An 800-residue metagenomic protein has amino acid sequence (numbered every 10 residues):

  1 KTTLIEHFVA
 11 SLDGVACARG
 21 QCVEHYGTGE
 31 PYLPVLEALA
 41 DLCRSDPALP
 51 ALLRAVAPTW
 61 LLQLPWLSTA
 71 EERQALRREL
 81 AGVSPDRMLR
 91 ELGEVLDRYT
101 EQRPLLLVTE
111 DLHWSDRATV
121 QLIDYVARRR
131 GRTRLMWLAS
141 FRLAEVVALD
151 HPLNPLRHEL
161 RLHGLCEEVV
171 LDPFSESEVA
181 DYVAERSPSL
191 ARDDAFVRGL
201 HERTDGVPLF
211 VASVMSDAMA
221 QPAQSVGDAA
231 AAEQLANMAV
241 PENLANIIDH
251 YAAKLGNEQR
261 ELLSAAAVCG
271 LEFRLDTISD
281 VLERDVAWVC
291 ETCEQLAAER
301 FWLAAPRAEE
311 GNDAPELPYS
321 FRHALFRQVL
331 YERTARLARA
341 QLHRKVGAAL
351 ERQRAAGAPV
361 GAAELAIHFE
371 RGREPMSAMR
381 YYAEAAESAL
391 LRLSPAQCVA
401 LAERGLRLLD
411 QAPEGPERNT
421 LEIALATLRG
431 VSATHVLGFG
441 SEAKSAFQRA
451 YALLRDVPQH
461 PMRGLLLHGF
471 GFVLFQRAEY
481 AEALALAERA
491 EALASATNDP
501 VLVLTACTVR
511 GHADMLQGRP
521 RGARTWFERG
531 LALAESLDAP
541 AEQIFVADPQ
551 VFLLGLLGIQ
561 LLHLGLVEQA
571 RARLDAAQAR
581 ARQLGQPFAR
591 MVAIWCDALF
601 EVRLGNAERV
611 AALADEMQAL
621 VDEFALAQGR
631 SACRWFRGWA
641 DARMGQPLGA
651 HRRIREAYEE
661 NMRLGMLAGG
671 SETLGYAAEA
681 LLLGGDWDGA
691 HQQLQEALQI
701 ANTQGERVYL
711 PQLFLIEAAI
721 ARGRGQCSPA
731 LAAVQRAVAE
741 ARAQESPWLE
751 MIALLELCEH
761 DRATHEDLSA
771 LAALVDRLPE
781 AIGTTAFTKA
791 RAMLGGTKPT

Functional and structural regions predicted by a protein language model:
T2-I5, E145-A148, V329-A532, A539-E542 (+10 more regions): Inter-helical turn/loop elements of alpha-helical hairpins
T2-T28, L33: P-loop NTPase Walker A phosphate-binding motif
F8, D172-F174, E178, Y182-A412: Short secondary-structure boundary elements
Q21-C22, A139-A144, V214-S216: A short beta-strand-to-loop transition that corresponds to the Sensor-1 phosphate-sensing loop of AAA+ P-loop ATPases
Y32-L106, P155-R161, L165, F174-D181 (+4 more regions): Conserved Walker-type P-loop NTP-binding/catalytic site
Y99-T119: Conserved P-loop NTPase "ATPase switch" module shared by AAA+ and STAND
L122-E159, G164-V169: Sensor-1/coupling segment of RecA-like P-loop NTPase cores
Q693-P747, I752: Generic long, charged, amphipathic alpha-helical segments
